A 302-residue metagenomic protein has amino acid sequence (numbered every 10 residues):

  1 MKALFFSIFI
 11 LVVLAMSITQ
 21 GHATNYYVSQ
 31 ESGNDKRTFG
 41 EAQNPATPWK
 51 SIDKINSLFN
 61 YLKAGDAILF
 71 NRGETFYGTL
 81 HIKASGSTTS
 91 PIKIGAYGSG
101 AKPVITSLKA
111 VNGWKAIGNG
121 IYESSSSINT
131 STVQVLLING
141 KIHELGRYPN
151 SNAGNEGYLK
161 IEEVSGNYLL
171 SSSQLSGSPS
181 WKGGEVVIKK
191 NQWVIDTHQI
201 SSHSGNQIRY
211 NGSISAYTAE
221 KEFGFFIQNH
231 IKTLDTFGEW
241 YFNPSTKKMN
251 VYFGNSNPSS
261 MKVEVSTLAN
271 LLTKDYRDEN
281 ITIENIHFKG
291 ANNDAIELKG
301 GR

Functional and structural regions predicted by a protein language model:
M1-F5: Positively charged n-region of N-terminal signal peptides that target proteins for export
S7-S17: Bacterial N-terminal signal peptides
G21-A23: Boundary at the C-terminal end of the N-terminal hydrophobic targeting segment
N25-R302: Extracellular polysaccharide-degrading/modifying enzymes targeting complex plant/algal/animal polysaccharides
